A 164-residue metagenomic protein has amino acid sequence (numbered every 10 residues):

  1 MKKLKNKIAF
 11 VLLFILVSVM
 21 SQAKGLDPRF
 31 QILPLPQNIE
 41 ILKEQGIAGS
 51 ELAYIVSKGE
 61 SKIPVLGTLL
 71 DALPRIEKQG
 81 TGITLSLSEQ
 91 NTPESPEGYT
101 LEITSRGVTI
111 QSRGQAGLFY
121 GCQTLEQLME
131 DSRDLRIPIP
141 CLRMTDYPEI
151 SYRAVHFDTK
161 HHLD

Functional and structural regions predicted by a protein language model:
M1-A9: Bacterial N-terminal signal peptides that target proteins for export
F10-L12, D158: Intrinsically disordered, low-complexity segments enriched in polar/charged small residues
L13, S21-I150: Acidic, contiguous N-terminal accessory segments
S112, R153-D164: The substrate-binding groove and active-site-proximal loops of carbohydrate-active enzymes, especially glycoside
